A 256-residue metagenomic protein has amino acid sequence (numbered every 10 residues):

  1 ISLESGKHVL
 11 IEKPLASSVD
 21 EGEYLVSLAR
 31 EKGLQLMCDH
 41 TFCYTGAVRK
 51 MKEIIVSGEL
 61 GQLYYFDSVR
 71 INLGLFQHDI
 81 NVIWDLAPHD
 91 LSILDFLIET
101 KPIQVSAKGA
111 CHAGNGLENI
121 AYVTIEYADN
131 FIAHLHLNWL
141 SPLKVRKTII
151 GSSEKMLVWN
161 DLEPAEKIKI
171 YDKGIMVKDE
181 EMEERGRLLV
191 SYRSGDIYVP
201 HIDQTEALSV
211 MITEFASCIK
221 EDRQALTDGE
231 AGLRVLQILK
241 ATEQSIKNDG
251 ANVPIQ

Functional and structural regions predicted by a protein language model:
I1-C43: Beta-strand-loop-alpha-helix segment that lines the small-molecule cofactor/substrate pocket of alpha/beta enzymes
E23-L25, M51, A241: Aromatic/hydrophobic pocket-lining residues that form π-stacking "cages" and hydrophobic walls in ligand
L34, Q244-Q256: C-terminal capping/lid region of NAD(P)-dependent oxidoreductase domains
M37-H40, F66-V69, A107, L135: Short glycine/serine/threonine-enriched helix-capping/active-site loop that flanks the nucleotide-sugar donor pocket
T41, E154-L226, A251-I255: C-terminal glycine/acidic-rich active-site capping loop/insertion
G46-S68: Rossmann-like NAD(P)H-binding beta-loop-alpha module
L73-L143, I149, E163, E230: Rossmann-like dinucleotide-binding domain that binds NAD(P)(H)
